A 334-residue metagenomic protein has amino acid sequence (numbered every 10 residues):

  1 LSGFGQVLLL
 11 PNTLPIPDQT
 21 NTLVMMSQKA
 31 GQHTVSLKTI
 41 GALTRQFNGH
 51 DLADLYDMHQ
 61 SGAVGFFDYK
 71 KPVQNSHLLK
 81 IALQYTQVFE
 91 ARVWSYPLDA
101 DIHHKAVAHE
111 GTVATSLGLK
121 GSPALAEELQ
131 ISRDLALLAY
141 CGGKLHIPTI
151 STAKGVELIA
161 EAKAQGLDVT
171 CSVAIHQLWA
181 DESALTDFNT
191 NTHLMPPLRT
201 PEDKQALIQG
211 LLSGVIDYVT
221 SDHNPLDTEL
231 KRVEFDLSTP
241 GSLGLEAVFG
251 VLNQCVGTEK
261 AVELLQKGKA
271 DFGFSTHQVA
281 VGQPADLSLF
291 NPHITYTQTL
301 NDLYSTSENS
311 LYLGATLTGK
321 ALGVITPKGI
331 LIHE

Functional and structural regions predicted by a protein language model:
L1-L37, R45-V64, K80-Q87, L129: Alpha-helical scaffold segments that flank or form the walls of functional sites
G5, V64, D217, D286 (+1 more regions): Conserved acidic residues
P11-L14, A42, K71, L98-D99 (+3 more regions): Short, ordered loop/turn segments at secondary-structure junctions
N21, V35-L37, T86-A91, T170 (+1 more regions): Short acidic, glycine/proline-enriched helix-loop-strand junctions
L37, F66, Y96, L145 (+7 more regions): Divalent metal-coordination and catalytic microenvironments
H50-V219: Histidine/acidic residue-rich metal-binding segments in metalloenzymes
S116-G142, N191, G210-S213, Y218-T220 (+1 more regions): His/Asp/Glu-enriched, well-ordered alpha-helical/loop segment that forms or immediately abuts the divalent-metal
L237, P284-E334: C-terminal cap of metal-dependent C-N hydrolases
